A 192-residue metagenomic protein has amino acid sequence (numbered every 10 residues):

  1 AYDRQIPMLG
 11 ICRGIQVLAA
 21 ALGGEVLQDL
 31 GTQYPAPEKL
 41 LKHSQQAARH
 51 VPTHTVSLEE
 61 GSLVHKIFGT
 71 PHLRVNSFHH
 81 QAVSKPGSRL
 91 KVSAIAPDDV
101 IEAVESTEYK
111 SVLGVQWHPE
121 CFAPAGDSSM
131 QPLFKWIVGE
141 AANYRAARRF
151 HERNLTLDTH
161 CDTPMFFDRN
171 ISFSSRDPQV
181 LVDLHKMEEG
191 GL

Functional and structural regions predicted by a protein language model:
A1-E25, H118: Catalytic nucleophile loop
A1-R4, G31, P35-A146: Amide-donor transfer/coupling interface in amidating biosynthetic enzymes
C12, H79, H118, H160-D162: Histidine-centered divalent metal-coordination motifs
L18-A21, V104, P124, D168: Short glycine-/acidic-enriched loop or helix-start segments at secondary-structure transitions that form or flank
E25-D29, Q45-Q46, S175: Short, hinge-like loop/turn segments at secondary-structure boundaries
A146-L192: N-terminal hydrophobic targeting/anchoring segments and the immediately downstream early-domain regions of hydrolases
